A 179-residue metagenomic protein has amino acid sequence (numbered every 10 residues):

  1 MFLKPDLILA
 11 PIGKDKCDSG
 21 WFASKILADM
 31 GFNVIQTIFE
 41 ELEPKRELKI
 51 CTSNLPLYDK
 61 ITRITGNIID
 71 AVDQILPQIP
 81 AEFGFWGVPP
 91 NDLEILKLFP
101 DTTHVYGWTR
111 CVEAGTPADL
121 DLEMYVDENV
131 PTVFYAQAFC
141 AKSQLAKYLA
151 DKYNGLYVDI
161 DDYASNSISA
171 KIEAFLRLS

Functional and structural regions predicted by a protein language model:
M1-S179: An N-terminal assembly and electron-transfer interface module characteristic of large anaerobic redox and radical
